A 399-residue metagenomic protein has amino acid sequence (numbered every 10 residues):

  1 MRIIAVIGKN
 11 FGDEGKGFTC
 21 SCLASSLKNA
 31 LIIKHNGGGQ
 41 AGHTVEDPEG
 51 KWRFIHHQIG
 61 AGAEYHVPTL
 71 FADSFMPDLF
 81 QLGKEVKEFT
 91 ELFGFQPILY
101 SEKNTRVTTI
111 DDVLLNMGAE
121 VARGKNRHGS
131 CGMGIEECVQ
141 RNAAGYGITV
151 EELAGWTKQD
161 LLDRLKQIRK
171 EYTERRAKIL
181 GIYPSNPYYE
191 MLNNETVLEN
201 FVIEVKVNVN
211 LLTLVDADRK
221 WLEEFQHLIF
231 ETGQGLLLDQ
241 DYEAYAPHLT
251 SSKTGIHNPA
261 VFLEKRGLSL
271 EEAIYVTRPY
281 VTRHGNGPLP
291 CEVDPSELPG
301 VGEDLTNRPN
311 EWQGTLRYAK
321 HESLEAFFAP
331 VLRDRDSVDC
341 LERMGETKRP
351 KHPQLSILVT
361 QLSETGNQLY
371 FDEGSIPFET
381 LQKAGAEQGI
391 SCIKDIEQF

Functional and structural regions predicted by a protein language model:
M1-F399: Non-transmembrane, aqueous-exposed alpha-helical and coiled segments at domain scale
